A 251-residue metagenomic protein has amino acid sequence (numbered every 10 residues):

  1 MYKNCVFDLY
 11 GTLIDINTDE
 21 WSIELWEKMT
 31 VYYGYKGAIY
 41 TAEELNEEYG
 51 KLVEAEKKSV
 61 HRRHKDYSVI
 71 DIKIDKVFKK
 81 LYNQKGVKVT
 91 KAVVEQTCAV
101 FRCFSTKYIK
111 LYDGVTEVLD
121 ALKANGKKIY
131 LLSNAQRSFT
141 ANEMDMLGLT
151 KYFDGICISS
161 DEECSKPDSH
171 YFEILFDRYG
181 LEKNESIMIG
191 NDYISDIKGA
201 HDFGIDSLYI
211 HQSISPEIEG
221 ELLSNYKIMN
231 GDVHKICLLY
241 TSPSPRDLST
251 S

Functional and structural regions predicted by a protein language model:
M1-C5, D15-D19, K36-E43, A92-V94 (+3 more regions): Asp-based, Mg2+/Mn2+-dependent phosphohydrolase catalytic module
D8: Short, acidic, Ser/Thr-enriched surface-loop or helix-capping motifs
E20-Y32: Basic, amphipathic juxtamembrane/active-site segments that coordinate anionic phosphate or diphosphate groups
T30, A42-A99: A metal-dependent, Asp-based hydrolase signature
D71-I72, C103-I129: Short, acidic loop-to-helix structural element flanking the phosphoryl-transfer center in phosphate-processing enzymes
Y240-S251: Single conserved hydrophobic/aromatic residue that forms the stacking wall/gate of nucleotide- or nucleobase-binding
